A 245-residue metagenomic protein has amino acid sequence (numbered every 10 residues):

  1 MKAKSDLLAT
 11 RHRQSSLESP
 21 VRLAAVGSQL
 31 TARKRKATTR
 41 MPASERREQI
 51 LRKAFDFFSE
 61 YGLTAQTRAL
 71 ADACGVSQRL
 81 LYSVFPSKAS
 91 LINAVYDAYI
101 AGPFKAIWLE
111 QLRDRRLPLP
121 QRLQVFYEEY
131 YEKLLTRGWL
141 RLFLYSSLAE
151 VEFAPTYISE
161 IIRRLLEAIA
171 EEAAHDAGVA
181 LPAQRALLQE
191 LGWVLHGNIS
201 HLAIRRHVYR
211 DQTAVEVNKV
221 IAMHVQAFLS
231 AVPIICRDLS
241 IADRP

Functional and structural regions predicted by a protein language model:
M1-E45, S77, Q111, C236-P245: N-terminal intrinsically disordered/low-complexity leader segments
Q49, K53, F57-V95: Helix-turn-helix
R52, L117-L135, L140-L148, Q189 (+3 more regions): Amphipathic alpha-helical segments that line or abut small-molecule/effector binding pockets and mediate allosteric
A73, A94, A98, L142-S146 (+3 more regions): Short acidic/histidine-centered micro-motifs embedded in hydrophobic/aromatic stretches that mark compact functional
V95-V125: Amphipathic alpha-helical linker/stalk segments
W108, L134-P155, S159, I204-V208: Amphipathic alpha-helical segments used for helix-helix packing
Q121, V151-G178, E190-W193, A222 (+1 more regions): Amphipathic alpha-helical packing segments from all-alpha helical-bundle domains
D176-Q226, I235-P245: Hydrophobic/aromatic-rich alpha-helical bundle segments in the mid-to-C-terminal region
